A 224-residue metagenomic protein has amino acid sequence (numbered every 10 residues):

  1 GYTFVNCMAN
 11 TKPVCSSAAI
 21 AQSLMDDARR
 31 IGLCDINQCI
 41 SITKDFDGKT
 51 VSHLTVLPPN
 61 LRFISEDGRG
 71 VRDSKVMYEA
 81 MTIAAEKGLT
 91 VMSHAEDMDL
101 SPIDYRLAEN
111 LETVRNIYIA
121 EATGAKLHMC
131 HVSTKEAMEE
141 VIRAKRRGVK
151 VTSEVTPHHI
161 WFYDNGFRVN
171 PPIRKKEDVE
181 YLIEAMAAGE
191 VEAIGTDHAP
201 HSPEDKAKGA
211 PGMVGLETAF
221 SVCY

Functional and structural regions predicted by a protein language model:
G1-I31: Metal-associated gating/positioning segment near the N- to mid-region
Y2-F4, C34, R62, E192: Short acidic/polar active-site loop segments enriched in Thr and Asp
A9, R168, D205-A210: Short beta-alpha connecting loops at secondary-structure transitions that line or flank enzyme active sites
A9-P13, S41, R69, E96-M98 (+2 more regions): Short, ordered loop/turn segments at secondary-structure junctions
D26-I42: A glycine-rich helix N-cap at a beta->alpha junction
K44-K49: Conserved phosphate-binding/catalytic loop of the ribokinase/pfkB sugar-kinase fold
T50-I194: Histidine/acidic residue-rich metal-binding segments in metalloenzymes
A210-C223: Gly/Ser/Thr-rich active-site loops/lids in small-molecule metabolic enzymes that frequently grip phosphoryl groups
